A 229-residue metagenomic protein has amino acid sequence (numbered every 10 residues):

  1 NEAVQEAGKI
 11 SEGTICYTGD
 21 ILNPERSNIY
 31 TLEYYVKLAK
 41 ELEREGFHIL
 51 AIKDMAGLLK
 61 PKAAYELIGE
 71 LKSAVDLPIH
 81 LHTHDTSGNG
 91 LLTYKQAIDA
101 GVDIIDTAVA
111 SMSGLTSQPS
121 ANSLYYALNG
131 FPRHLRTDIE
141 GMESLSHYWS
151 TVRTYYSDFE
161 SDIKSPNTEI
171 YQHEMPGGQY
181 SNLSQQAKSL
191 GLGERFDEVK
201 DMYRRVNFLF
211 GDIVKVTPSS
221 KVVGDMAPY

Functional and structural regions predicted by a protein language model:
N1-Y229: Catalytic cores and adjacent flexible loops of soluble metabolic enzymes that perform enolate/carbanion chemistry on
